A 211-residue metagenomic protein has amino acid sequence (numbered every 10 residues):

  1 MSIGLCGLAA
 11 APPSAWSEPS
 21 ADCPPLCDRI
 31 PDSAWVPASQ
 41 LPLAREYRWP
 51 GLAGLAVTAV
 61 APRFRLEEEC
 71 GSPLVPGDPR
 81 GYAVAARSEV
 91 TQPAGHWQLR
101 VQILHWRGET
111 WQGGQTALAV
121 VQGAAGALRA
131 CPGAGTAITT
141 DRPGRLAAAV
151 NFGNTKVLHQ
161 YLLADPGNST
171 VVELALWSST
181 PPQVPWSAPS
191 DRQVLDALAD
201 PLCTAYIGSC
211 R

Functional and structural regions predicted by a protein language model:
M1-S17: Secretory targeting and sorting signals
W16-A86, R211: N-terminal "mature-domain start" segment
A56, A61, A117-Y161: Short Gly/Thr-rich strand-loop-strand
Y82-Q115: A short acidic-to-branched-hydrophobic micro-motif
V84-T91, L158-G167: Short, surface-exposed beta-strand/loop micro-motifs that present aromatic residues
L99-Q102, S169-P182: Short, well-ordered beta-strand elements
W106-W111, T139-R142, D165-T170: A short, structured loop/turn motif at beta-sheet edges
S179-R211: Surface-exposed amphipathic alpha-helical segments
